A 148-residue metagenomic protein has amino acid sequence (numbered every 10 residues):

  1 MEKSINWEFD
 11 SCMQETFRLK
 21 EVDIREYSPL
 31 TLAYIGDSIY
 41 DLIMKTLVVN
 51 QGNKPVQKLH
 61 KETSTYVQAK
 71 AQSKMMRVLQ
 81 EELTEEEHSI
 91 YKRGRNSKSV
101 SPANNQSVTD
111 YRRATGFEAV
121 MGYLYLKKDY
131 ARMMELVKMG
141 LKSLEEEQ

Functional and structural regions predicted by a protein language model:
M1-Q148: Double-stranded RNA-binding/processing signature
